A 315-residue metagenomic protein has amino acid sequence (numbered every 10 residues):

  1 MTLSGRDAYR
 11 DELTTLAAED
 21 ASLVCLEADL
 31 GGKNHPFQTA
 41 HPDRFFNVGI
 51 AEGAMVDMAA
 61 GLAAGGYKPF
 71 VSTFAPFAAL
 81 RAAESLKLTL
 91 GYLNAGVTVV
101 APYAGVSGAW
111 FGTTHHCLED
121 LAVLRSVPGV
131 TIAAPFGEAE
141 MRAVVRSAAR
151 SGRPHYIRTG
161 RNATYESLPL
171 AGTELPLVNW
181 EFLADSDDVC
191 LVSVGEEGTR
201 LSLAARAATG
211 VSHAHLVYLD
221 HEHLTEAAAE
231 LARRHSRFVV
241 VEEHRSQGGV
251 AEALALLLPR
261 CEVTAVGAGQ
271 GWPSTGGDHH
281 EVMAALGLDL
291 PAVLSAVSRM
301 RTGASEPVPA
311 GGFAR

Functional and structural regions predicted by a protein language model:
M1-V145, A149-Y156, A163-T164, E174 (+1 more regions): Thiamine diphosphate
E19-H41, G108, G160-R315: Thiamine diphosphate
